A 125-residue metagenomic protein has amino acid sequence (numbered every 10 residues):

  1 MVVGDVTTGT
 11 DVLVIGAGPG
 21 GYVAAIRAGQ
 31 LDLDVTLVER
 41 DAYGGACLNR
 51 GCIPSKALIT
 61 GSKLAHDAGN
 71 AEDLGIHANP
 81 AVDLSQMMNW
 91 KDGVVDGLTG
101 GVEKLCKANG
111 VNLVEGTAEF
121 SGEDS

Functional and structural regions predicted by a protein language model:
V2-G4, T8-G9, I26-L33, V38-S125: Glycine-rich flavin
G4-G20: Beta1/beta-strand and adjacent pyrophosphate-binding region of the FAD-binding site in flavoprotein oxidoreductases
